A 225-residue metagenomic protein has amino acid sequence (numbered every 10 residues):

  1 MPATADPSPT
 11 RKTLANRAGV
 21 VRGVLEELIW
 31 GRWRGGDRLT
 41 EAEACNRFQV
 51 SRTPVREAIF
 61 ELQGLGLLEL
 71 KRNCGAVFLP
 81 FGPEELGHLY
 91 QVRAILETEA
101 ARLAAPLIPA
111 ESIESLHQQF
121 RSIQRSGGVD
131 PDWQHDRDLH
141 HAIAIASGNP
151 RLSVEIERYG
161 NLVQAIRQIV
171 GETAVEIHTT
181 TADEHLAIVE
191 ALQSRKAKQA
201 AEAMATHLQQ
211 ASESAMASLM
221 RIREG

Functional and structural regions predicted by a protein language model:
M1-P106, M216-G225: Short linear motifs at protein or domain termini
K12-N16, I169-G225: C-terminal all-alpha effector/ligand-binding and dimerization domain of prokaryotic HTH-type transcriptional repressors
I29, R56, Q63, A144 (+2 more regions): Short, surface-exposed helix/turn micro-motifs that flank interaction/cofactor sites
R32, L67, G128, K196-A197: Residue-level recognition of short, well-ordered coil/turn positions that link secondary-structure elements
G64, L68-E69, Y159-L162, I177-T179: Mobile beta-alpha loop/short-helix "lid" or hinge segments that flank ligand
G82-P83, R167-G171: Short alpha-helical transmembrane interface motifs in multi-pass membrane proteins
L89, E99, P106-I169, A182-A191 (+1 more regions): Conserved amphipathic alpha-helical segments that form helical-bundle/coiled-coil interaction surfaces
